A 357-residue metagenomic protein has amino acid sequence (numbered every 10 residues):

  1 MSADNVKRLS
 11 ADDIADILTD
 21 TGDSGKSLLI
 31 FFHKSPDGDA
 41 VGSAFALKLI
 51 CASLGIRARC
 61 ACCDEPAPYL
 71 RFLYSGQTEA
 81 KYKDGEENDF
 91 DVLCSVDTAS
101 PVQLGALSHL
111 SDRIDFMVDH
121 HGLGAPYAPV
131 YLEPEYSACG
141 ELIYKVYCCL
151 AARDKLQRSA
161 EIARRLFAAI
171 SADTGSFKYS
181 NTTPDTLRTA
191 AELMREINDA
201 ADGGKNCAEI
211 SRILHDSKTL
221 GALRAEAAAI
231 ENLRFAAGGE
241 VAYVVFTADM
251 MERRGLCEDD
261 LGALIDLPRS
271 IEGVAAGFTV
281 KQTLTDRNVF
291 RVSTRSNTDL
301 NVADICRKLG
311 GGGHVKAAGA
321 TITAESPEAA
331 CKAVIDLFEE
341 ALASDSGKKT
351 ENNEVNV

Functional and structural regions predicted by a protein language model:
S2-S35, A40-R71, E86-F90, G175-K308 (+3 more regions): Hydrophobic helix-and-loop "lid/oligomerization" segment in the mid-to-C-terminal part of catalytic domains
H33-K34, C63-D64, V96-A99, V118-H121 (+4 more regions): Fold-independent oxyanion-binding glycine-rich loops and adjacent beta-strand/coil segments at enzyme active sites
I50, L110-F116, C149, P184-D185: A glycine- and small-aliphatic-rich helix-loop capping segment at beta-alpha/alpha-beta transitions that lines
G76-A80, E133-E135, S296: Short, hinge-like loop/turn segments at secondary-structure boundaries
G76-P129: Active-site cofactor/cluster-binding pocket
D115-M117, V130-L132, V241-Y243, T279: Conserved beta-strand scaffold positions in the cores of enzyme catalytic domains, especially in NTP/NDP-utilizing
H120-L123, Y136, D299, G311-H314: Short connector loops/turns at beta-strand edges and beta->alpha or beta->beta junctions
H121-A201: Short alpha-helices
